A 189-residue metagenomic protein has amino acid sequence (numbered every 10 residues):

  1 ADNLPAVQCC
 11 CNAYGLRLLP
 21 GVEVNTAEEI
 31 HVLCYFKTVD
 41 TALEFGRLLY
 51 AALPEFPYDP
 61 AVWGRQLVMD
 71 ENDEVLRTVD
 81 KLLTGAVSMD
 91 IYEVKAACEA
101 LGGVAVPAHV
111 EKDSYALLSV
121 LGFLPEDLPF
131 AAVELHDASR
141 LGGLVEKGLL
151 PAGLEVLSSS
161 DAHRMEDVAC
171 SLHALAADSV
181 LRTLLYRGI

Functional and structural regions predicted by a protein language model:
D2-R47, A96, L101-V104, V110-I189: Charged catalytic cores and adjacent phosphate/nucleic-acid-binding surfaces used for phosphate/nucleic-acid chemistry
F36-D80, F123: Active-site gating loops and adjacent loop-to-helix segments of metal-dependent hydrolytic enzymes
F56-R65, G85-Y92, H109-Y115, F130: Short low-complexity stretches enriched in small and charged residues
E74-V75, V79-E111: Internal catalytic-core helix/loop-beta-alpha segment that presents or stabilizes conserved functional determinants
